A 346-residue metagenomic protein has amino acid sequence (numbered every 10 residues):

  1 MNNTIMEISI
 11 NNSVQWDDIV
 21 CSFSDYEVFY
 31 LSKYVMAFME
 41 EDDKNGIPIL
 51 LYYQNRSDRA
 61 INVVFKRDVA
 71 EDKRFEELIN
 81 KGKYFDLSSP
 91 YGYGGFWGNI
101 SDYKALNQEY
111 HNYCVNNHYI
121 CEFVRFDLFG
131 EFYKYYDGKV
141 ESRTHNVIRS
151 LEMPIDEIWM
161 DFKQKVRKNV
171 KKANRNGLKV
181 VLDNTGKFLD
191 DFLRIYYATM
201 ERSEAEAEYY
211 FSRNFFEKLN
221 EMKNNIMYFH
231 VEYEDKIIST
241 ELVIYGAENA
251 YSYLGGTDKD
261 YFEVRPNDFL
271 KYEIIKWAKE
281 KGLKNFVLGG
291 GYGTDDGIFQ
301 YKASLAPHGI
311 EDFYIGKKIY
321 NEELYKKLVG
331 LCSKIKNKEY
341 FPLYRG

Functional and structural regions predicted by a protein language model:
N2-R74, F126-E263: A conserved beta-strand-loop-helix scaffold within acyl/acetyltransferase catalytic domains
I19, A37, Y113, N117 (+1 more regions): Short alpha-helical functional segments enriched in proximate histidine and acidic residues
G46-I47, N116-Y119, L283: Short, high-confidence coil segments that cap the C-terminus of an alpha-helix and link into the following beta-strand
L50-N55, Q108-H111, F215-E217, E221-K327: Aromatic (often tryptophan-rich) hydrophobic motifs at membrane interfaces
R67-A70, Y135-E157, K281-G346: Active-site/acyl-donor-binding loops of N-acyltransferases
E76-N99, H145, E248-K259: Conserved acetyl-CoA binding element of GNAT-fold acetyltransferases
K83-E131: A gly/proline- and charged-residue-enriched helix-loop-helix capping module
F123, V181, N285-G289: Short catalytic-loop micro-motif centered on adjacent basic/acidic residues
